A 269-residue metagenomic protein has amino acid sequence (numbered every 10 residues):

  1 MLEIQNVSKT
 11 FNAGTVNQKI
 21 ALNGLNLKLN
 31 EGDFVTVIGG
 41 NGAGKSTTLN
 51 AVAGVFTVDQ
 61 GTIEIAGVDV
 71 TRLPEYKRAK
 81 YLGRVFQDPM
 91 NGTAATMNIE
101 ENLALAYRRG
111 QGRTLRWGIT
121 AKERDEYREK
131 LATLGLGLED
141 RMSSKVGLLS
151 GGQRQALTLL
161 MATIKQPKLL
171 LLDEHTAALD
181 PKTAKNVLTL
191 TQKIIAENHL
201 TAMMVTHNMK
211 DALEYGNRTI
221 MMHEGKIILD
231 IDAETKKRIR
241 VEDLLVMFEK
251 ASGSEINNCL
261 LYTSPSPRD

Functional and structural regions predicted by a protein language model:
M1, T10-G24, P74: A short, flexible loop at the N-terminus of ABC-type nucleotide-binding domains that lies
T15, D69-G83, N91, R113-T120 (+2 more regions): ABC ATPase NBD coupling module
I38-G40: The feature captures the beta-strand-to-loop junction immediately N-terminal to the Walker
A53: Helix-to-loop junction immediately C-terminal to a conserved catalytic motif
G61-D69, I231: Conserved ABC transporter NBD signature motif
A162-T163: ABC ATPase C-loop
K226-K250: Conserved beta-strand-loop-alpha-helix hinge in the C-terminal portion of ABC ATPase nucleotide-binding domains
Y262-D269: Conserved small/polar residues in nucleotide/adenosyl-binding loops
